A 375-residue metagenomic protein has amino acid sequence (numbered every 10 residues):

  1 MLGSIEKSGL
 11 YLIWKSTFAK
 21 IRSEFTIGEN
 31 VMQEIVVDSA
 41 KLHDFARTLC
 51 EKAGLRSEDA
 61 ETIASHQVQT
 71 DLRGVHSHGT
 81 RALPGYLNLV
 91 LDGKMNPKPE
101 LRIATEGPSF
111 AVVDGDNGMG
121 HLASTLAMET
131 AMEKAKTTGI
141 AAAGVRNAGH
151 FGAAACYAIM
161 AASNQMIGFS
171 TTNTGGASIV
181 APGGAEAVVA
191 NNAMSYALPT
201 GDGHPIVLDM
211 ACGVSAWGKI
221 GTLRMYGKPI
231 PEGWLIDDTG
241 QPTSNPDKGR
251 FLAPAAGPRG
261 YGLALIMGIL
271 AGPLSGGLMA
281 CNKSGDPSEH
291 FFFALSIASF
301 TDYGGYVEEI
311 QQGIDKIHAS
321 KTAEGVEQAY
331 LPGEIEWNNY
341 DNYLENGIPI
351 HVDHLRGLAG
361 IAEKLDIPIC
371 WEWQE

Functional and structural regions predicted by a protein language model:
Y11-V31: Short, Lys/Arg-enriched N-terminal segments with co-localized hydrophobic residues within the first ~10-30 amino acids
Q33-V37, L42-F45, K52, C281-E375: Catalytic-core signal marking the mid-to-C-terminal active-site face
I35-D38, L55-G79, M95-E106, S284-P287: N-terminal glycine-rich anion-binding loops that anchor highly charged ligand groups
T80-M132: Active-site cofactor/substrate anionic-group-binding motifs, chiefly glycine- and Lys/Arg-rich phosphate-binding loops
A111-G201: A generic, well-ordered mixed alpha/beta core segment in the N-terminal half of proteins
S178-P246: Phosphate/diphosphate-binding glycine-rich loops and adjacent basic-rich segments that engage nucleotide
G218, M225-M279: Secondary-shell segments that build the walls of catalytic and ion/ligand-binding clefts
